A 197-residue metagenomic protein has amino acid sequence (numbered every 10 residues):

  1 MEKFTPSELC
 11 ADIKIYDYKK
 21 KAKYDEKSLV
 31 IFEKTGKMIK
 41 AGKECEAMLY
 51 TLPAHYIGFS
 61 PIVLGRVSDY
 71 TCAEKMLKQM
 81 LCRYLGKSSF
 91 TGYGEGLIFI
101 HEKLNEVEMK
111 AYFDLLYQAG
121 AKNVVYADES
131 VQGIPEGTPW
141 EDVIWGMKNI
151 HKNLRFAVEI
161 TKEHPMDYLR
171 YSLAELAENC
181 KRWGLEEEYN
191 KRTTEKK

Functional and structural regions predicted by a protein language model:
M1-E26, F32-K37, C45-K197: Nucleotide/phosphate-binding catalytic cleft detector across ATP-hydrolyzing and phosphate-transferring enzymes
